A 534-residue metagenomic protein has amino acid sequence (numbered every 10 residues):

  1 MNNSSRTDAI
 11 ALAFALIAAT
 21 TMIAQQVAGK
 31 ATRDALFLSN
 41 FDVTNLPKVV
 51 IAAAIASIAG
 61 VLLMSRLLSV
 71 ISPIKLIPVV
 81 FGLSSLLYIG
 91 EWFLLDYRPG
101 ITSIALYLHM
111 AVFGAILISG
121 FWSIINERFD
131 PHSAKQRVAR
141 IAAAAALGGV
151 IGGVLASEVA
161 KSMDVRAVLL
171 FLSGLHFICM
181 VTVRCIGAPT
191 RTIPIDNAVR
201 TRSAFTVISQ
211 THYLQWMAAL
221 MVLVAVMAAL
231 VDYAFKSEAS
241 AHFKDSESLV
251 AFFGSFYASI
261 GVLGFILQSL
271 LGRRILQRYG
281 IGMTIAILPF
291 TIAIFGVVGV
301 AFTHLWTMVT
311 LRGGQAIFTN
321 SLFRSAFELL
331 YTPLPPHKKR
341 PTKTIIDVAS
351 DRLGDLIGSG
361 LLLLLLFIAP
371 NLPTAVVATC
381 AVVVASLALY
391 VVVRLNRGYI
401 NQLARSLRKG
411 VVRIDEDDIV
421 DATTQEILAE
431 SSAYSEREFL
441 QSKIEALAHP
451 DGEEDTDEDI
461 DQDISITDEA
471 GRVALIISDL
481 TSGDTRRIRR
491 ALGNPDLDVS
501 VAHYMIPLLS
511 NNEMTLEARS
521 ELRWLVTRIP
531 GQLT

Functional and structural regions predicted by a protein language model:
M1-L12, L16, V43, P47 (+11 more regions): Intracellular loop-helix junctions on the cytosolic face of multi-pass helical membrane proteins
A11-M64, T102-A160, A198-V207, W216 (+3 more regions): Substrate-agnostic recognition of the 12-TM MFS/MFS-like secondary transporter fold
S72-L76, L155-G174, S255, Y279-T284 (+1 more regions): A membrane-interface helix-boundary motif in multi-pass transporters
G82-G100, F290-H304: C-terminal ends and interior cores of transmembrane alpha-helices in multi-pass membrane transporters/permeases
Q268, L428, S432-R437, E469-V473 (+4 more regions): Alpha-helix initiation and capping sites
M283-L322: C-terminal transmembrane helical hairpin of 12-TM major facilitator-type secondary transporters
D457-T467, L475-S478, R486-L497, Y504-L508 (+2 more regions): Structural detector for internal amphipathic alpha-helices that build alpha-solenoid repeat scaffolds
